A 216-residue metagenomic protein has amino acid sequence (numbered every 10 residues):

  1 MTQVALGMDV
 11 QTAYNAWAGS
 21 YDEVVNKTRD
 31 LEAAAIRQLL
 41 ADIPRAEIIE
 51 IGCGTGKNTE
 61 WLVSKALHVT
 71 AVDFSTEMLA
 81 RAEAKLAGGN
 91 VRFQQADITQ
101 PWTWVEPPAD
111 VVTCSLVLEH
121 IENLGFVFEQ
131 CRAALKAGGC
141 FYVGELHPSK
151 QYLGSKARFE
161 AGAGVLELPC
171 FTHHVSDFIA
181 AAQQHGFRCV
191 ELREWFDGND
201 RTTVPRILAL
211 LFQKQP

Functional and structural regions predicted by a protein language model:
M1-I43, K57, W61, M78-R81 (+2 more regions): Conserved class I S-adenosyl-L-methionine
I51-Q100: Class I SAM-dependent methyltransferase SAM/SAH-binding core
Q100-E106: Short conserved loop adjoining the S-adenosyl-L-methionine
T113: A conserved beta-strand element that flanks and buttresses the S-adenosyl-L-methionine
G125-A137: A short glycine-rich, Lys/Arg-flanked "PGG" loop and its adjoining helix->strand segment in the class I
Y142-P169: Conserved class I S-adenosyl-L-methionine
C170-L192: Short alpha-helix
N199-P216: Core SAM-dependent methyltransferase catalytic element
